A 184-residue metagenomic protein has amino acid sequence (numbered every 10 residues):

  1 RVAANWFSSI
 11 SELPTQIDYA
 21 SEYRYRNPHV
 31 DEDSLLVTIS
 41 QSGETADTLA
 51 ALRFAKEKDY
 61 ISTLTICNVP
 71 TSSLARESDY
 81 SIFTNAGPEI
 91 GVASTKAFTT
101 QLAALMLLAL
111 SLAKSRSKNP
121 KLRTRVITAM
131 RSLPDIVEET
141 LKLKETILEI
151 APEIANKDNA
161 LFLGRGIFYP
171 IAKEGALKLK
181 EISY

Functional and structural regions predicted by a protein language model:
R1-T38, E44, E57-P70, D158-Y184: Anionic-ligand anchoring segments at beta-strand to alpha-helix junctions in alpha/beta enzyme folds, i.e., glycine
S40-L49, S62, S111, E139-T140: Transmembrane helical cores of multi-pass ion-transport proteins
L49-E57: Surface-exposed amphipathic alpha-helices with a cationic face
P70, Y80-Y184: Active-site phosphate/pyrophosphate-binding segments
